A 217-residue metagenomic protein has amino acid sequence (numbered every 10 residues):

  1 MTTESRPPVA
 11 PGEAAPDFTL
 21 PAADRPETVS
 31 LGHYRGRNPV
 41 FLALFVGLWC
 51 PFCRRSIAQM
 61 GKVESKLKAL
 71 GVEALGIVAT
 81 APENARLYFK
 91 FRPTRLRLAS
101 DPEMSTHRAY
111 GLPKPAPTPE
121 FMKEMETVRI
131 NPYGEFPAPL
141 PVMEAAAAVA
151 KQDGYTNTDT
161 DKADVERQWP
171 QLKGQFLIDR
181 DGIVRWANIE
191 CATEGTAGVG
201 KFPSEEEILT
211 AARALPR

Functional and structural regions predicted by a protein language model:
M1-G32: N-terminal "domain-start" segment that seeds a small globular fold
P16, F41, L172-G174: Short loop/turn microsegments at loop-to-beta-strand junctions
V29-G61, E73-A74: Short active-site neighborhood of thiol/selenol oxidoreductases, capturing the structured segment around
V46, A79, R180: Cofactor-binding loop segments of dinucleotide-utilizing enzymes, especially the Rossmann-like FAD- and NAD(P)+-binding
S56-A109, P115: Structural microenvironment flanking redox-active thiols in thiol-disulfide oxidoreductases
D101-G195: Thiol/selenol-based redox catalytic cores and closely related redox-interacting motifs
C191-P216: A short, polar/charged loop-to-alpha-helix boundary motif
